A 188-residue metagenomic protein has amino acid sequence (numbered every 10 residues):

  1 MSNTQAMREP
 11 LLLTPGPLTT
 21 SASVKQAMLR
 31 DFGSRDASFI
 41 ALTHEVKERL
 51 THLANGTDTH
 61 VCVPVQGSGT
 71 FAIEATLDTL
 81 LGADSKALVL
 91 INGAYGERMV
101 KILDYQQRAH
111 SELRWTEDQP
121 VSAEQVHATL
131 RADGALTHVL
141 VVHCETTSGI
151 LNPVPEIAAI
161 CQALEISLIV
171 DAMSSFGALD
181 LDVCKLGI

Functional and structural regions predicted by a protein language model:
M1-R8: Basic/polar N-terminal segments that are highly enriched at the extreme N-terminus, encompassing both cleavable
M7, T14, L18, I40 (+3 more regions): Conserved PLP-enzyme active-site core in the AAT-like
E9-Q66, T70: A glycine-/small-polar-enriched, mobile loop at the entrance of the PLP active site in fold-type I
